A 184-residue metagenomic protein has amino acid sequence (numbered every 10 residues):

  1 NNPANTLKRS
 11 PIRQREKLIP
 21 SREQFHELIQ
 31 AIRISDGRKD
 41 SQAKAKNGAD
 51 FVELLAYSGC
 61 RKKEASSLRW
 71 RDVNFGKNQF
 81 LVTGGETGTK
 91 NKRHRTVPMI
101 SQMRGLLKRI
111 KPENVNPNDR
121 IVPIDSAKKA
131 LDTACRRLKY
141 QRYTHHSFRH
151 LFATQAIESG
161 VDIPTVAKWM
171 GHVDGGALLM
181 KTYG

Functional and structural regions predicted by a protein language model:
N2-S66, G76, E113-N114, R149: Basic, Lys/Arg- and aromatic-enriched nucleic-acid-binding interface segment
P11-R13, I19, G84-G88, R104 (+1 more regions): Catalytic-site neighborhood detector that most strongly recognizes the C-terminal catalytic loop/helix of tyrosine
E23, N47, K77, P98-Q141: Active-site/catalytic core of tyrosine-dependent DNA strand-transfer enzymes
I32, F51, L55, C135 (+2 more regions): Short helix-to-turn junction characteristic of helix-turn-helix DNA-binding domains, especially the helix
A45-A49, I124-A127, Q141-G160: Short basic/aromatic active-site micro-motif
A65, L131, H145-S159, V166-A167 (+2 more regions): Short, basic/aromatic-rich helical patch in the C-terminal catalytic core of site-specific tyrosine
D72-Q79, Q141, V161-T182: Short, polar N-cap/turn motifs at the start of nucleic acid-interacting alpha helices
R93-V97: Short beta-strand segments
